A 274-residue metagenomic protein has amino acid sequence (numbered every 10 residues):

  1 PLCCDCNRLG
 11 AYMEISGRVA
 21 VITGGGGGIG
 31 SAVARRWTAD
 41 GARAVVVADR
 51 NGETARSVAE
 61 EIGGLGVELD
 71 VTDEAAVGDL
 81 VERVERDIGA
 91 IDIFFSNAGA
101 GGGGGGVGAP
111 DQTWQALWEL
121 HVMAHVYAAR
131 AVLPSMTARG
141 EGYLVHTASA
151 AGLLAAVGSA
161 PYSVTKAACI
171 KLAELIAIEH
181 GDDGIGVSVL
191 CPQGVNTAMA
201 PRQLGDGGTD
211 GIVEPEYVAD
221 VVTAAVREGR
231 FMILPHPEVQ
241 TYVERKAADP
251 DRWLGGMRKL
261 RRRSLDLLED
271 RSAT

Functional and structural regions predicted by a protein language model:
E14-V45: Canonical Rossmann dinucleotide-binding motif of NAD(H)/NADP(H)-dependent dehydrogenases/reductases, specifically
D40, L154, L175-I185: Active-site-adjacent segment of SDR/Rossmann-fold oxidoreductases
A42-S57: Conserved glycine-rich Rossmann-like NAD(P)H-binding loop of the short-chain dehydrogenase/reductase
G52, L69-D79, D111: The beta1-alpha1 cofactor-binding region of Rossmann-like NAD(H)/NADP(H)-dependent oxidoreductases
A100, V107-V126, E141, C169: Catalytic Tyr-X3-Lys loop
A129, T165: Active-site helix of classical SDR
S149: Residue(s) in the substrate-gating loop at a strand-loop-helix junction that position the organic substrate next
T209-T274: C-terminal tail/cap regions
